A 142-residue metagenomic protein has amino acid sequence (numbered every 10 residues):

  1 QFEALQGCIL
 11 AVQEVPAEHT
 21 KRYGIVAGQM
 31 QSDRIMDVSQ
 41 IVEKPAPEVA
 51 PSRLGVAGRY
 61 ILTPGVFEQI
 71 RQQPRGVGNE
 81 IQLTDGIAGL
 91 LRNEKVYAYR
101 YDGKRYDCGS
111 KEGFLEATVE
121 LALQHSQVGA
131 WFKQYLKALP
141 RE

Functional and structural regions predicted by a protein language model:
Q1-L121, S126-E142: Unchanged
